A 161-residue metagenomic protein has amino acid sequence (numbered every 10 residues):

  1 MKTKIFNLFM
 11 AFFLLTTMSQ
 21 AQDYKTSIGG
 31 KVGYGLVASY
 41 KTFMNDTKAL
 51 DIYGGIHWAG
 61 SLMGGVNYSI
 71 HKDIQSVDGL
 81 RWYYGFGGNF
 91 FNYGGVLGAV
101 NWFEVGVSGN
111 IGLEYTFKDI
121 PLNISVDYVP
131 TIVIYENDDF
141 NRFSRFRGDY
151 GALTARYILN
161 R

Functional and structural regions predicted by a protein language model:
M1-Y24: Bacterial Sec-dependent N-terminal signal peptides
Q20-M63, N160: Short glycine/proline- and aromatic-enriched beta-strand/turn motifs that initiate or cap beta-hairpins
K25, Y53, V96-A99, D138-R142: Extracellular loop and loop/strand-boundary signature of outer-membrane beta-barrel proteins
K31-G35, G85-Y93, N110, V129-Y135 (+1 more regions): Short glycine-rich beta-strand segments
T42-V126: Gram-negative (and chloroplast) outer-membrane scaffold detector with strong preference for beta-barrel transmembrane
W102-E104, N141-R147: Flexible, surface-exposed loop regions and adjacent strand-edge segments of Gram-negative outer-membrane beta-barrel
V126, T131-Y135, S144, D149: Extended interaction regions within the primary functional domain
F146-R161: Outer-membrane beta-barrel "beta-signal"
